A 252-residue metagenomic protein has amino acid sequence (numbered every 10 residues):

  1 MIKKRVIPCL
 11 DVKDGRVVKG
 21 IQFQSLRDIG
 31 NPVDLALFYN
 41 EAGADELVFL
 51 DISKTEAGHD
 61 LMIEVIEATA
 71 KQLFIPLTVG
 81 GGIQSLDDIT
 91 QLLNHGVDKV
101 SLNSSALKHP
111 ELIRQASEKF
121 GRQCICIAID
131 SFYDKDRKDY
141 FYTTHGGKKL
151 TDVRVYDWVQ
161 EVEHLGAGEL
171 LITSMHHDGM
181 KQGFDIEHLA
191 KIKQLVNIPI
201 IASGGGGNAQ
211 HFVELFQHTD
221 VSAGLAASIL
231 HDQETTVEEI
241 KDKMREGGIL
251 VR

Functional and structural regions predicted by a protein language model:
I2-V6, K54-K71, Q84-T90, S104-C126 (+4 more regions): Active-site-adjacent beta->alpha loops and helix N-cap segments on the catalytic face of soluble alpha/beta enzymes
K4-L10, K19, L47-F49, L77-G81 (+5 more regions): Hydrophobic faces of well-ordered beta-strands that scaffold small-molecule active sites in alpha/beta enzyme cores
D11, Y39, L47, V79 (+7 more regions): Conserved, mostly hydrophobic/aromatic
V12-D14, V18, L93, V97-I172 (+1 more regions): Conserved anion-binding
R16-D60: N-terminal beta-alpha supersecondary unit
D28-N40, Q84-Q91, T151-E161, A209-F212: Short, acidic/polar
G43-D45, V97, A167, D220-V221: A structural motif
L73, L77-K99, E187-G224: Catalytic cores of alpha/beta
